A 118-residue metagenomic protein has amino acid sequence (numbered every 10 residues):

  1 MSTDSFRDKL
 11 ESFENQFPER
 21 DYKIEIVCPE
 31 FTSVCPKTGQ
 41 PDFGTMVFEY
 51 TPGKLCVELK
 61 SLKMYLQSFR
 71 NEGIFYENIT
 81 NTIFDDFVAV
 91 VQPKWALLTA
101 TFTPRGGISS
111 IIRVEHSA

Functional and structural regions predicted by a protein language model:
M1-A118: N-terminal intrinsically disordered, cationic/polar leader segments that include organellar targeting peptides
